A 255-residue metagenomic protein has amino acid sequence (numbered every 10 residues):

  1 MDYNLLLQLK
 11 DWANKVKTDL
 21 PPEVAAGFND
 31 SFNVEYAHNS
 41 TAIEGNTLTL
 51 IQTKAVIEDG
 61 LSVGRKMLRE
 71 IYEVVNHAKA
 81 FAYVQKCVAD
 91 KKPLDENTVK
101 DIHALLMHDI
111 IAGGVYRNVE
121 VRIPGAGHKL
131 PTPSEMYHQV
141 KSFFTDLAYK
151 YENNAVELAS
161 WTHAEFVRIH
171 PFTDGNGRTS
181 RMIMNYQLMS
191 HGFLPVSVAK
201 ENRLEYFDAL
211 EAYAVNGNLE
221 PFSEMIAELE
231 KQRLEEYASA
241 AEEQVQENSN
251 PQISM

Functional and structural regions predicted by a protein language model:
M1-D174, R178-M255: FIC/Doc superfamily catalytic core
